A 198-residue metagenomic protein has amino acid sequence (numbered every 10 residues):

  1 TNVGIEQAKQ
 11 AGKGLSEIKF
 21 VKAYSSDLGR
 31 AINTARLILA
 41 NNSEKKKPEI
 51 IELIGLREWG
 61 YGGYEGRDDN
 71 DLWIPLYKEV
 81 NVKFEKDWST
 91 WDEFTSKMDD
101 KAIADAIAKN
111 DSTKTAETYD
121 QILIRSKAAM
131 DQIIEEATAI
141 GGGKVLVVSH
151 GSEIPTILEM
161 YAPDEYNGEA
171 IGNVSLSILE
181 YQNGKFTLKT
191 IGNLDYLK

Functional and structural regions predicted by a protein language model:
T1-Q10: Short catalytic helix/loop segments, enriched in acidic residues and glycine and frequently bearing histidine
I5, L28, D92, Y119-K127: Amphipathic, non-transmembrane alpha-helical scaffold segments
K9-S16, K127-T138: Generic structural signal for well-ordered alpha-helical scaffold segments
Q10-S96, G172: Phosphate-coordination/substrate-recognition cap region in phosphate-metabolizing enzymes
S25-S26, I124, V148-S149: Short beta-strand scaffold positions
W59-D71, D120, E135-G143, T156-K198: Acidic, low-complexity terminal tails and accessory targeting/binding regions of phosphate-metabolizing enzymes
E79-Q121: Short glycine/proline- and acidic residue-enriched helix-loop micro-motifs that form flexible lids or anion-recognition
G141-G151: Generic beta-sheet signal
